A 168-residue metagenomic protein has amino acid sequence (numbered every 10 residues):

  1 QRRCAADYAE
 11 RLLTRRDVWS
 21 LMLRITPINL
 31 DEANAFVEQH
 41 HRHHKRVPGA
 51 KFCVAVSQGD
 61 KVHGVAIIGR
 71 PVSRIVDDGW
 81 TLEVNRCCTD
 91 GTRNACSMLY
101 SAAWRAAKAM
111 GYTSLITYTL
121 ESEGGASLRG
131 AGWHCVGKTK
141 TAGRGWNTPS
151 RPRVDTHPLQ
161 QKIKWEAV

Functional and structural regions predicted by a protein language model:
Q1-L21: Short, Lys/Arg-enriched N-terminal segments with co-localized hydrophobic residues within the first ~10-30 amino acids
R15-P48: Short amphipathic alpha-helix that is part of the acyltransferase structural core
M22, T81, K162: A residue-level signal for beta-strand positions that form part of recognition/binding surfaces within mature
I25, L30, P158-V168: Contiguous surface segments at macromolecular interaction interfaces
P27, P48-K51, Q58, G69-L159: Acyl-donor binding region in acyl/amide transferases
V56-G59, A167-V168: Active-site beta-strand termini and strand-to-loop segments that position acidic
G64-V65: Short glycine-/small-residue motifs
